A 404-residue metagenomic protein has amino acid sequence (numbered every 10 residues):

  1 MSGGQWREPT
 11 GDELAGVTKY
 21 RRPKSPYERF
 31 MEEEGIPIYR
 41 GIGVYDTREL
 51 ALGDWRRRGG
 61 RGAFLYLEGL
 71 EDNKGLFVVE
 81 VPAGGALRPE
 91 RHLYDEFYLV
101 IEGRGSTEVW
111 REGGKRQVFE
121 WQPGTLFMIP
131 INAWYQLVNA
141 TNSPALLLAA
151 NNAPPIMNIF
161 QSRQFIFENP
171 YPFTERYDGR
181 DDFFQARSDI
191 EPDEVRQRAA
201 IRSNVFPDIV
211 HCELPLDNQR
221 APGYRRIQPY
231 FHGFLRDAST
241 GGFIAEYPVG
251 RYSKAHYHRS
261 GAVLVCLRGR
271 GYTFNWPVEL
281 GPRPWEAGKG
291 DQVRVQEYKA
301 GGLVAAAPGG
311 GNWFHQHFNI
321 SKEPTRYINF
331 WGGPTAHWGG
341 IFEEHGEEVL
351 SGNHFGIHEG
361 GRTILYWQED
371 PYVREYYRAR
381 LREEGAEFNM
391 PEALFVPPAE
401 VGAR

Functional and structural regions predicted by a protein language model:
M1-D72, F165-S239, F243, W367-R404: A short, N-terminal "cap"/entry segment at the start of jelly-roll beta-barrel domains of the cupin/DSBH fold
S2-E33, Y39, A262-V265, W276-K289 (+1 more regions): C-terminal functional regions that serve as terminal interaction/effector modules
R57-F64, G75-H92, F243-Y257, F274-G281 (+1 more regions): Conserved short histidine dyad/triad with adjacent acidic residue
L65-E68, A86-H92, V109, V118-F119 (+4 more regions): Short histidine-centered beta-strand/loop micro-motifs that create catalytic or ligand/metal-coordination sites
P82-G84, F119-N142, A150-A153, V295-K322 (+1 more regions): Conserved metal-binding segment of the jelly-roll/cupin
A86, R91-P123, A133, L264-A300 (+1 more regions): A short beta-strand-loop-beta hairpin characteristic of the jelly-roll/cupin
P155-Q161, T335-G340: A short beta-to-alpha transition loop/helix N-cap that caps and shapes the active-site region
P222-G281, E286-A287, R294, A300: Structured core of small recognition/catalytic domains
